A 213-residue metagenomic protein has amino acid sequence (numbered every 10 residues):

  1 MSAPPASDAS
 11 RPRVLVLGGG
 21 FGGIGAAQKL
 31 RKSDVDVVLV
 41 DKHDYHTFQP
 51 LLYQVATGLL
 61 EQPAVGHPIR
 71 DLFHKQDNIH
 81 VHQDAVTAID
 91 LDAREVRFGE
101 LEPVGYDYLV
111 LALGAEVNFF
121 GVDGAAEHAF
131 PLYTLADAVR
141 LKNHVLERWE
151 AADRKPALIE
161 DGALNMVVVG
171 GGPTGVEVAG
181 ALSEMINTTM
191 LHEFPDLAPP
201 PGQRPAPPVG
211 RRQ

Functional and structural regions predicted by a protein language model:
S2-Q83, T87, M166-V167, P173-Q213: Beta1-alpha1 glycine-rich phosphate/pyrophosphate-binding loop at the start of Rossmann-like nucleotide-binding domains
S2-R11, I79-V167, M185-M190: FAD-binding core/adjacent interface of flavoenzyme oxidoreductases
